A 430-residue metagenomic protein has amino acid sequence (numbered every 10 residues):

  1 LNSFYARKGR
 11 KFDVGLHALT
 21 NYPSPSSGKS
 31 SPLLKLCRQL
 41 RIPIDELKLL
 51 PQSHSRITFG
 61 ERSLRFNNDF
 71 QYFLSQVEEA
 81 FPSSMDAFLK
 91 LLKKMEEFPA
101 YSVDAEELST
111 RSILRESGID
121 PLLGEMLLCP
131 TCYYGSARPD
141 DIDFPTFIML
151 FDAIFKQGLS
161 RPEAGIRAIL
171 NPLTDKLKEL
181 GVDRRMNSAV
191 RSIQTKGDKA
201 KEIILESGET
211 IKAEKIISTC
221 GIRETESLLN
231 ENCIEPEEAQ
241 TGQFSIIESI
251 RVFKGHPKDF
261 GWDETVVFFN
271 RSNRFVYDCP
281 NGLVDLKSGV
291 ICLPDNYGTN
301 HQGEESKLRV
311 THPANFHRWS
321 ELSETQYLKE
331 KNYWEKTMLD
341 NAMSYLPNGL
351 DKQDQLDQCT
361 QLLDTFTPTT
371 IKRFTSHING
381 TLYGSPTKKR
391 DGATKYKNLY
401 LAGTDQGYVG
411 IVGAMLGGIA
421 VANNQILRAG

Functional and structural regions predicted by a protein language model:
L1-S83: N-terminal glycine-rich phosphate/pyrophosphate-binding loop and immediately adjacent elements
L16-S24, C132-S136, I246-E248, K388-R390 (+1 more regions): Glycine-rich phosphate/pyrophosphate-binding beta-alpha loops
F59-F144: Rossmann-like flavin
G124-A137, V290, P347-Y408: A glycine-rich dinucleotide-binding beta-alpha-beta segment and adjacent secondary-structure elements that constitute
F147-L205, I211: Helical element adjacent to the flavin cofactor pocket in flavoenzyme catalytic cores
R191-Q302: Mid-domain catalytic core of redox enzymes that form a hydrophobic substrate pocket/lid adjacent to a catalytic redox
K254-D364: C-terminal segments that line or cap access tunnels to active or ligand-binding sites in enzymes and enzyme-associated
A402-A429: A conserved FAD-binding loop/helix module that cradles the flavin
